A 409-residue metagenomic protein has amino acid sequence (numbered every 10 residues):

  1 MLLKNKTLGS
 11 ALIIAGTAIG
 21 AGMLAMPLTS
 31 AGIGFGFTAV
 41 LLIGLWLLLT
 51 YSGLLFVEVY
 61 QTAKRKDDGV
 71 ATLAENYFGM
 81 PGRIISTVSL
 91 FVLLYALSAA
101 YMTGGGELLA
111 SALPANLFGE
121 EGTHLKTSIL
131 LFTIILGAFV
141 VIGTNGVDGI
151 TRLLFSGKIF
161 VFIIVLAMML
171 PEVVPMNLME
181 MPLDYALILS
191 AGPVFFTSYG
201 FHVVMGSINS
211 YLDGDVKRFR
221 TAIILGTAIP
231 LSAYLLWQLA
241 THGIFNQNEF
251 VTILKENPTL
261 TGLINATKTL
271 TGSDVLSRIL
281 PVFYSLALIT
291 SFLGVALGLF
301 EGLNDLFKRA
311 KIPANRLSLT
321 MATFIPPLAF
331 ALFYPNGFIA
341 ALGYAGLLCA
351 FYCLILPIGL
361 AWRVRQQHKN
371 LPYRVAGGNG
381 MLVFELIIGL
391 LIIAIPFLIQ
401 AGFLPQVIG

Functional and structural regions predicted by a protein language model:
M1-L28, I33, T50-L54, R65-D67 (+5 more regions): Membrane-interface "cap" regions at the ends of multi-pass membrane proteins
L2, K6-T7, G122-T133, L225 (+4 more regions): Loop-to-transmembrane helix boundary motifs in multi-pass membrane proteins
G9-A18, T87-V88, A112-G143, K158-L166 (+3 more regions): Transmembrane alpha-helical segments of multi-pass small-molecule transport proteins
P27-E58, I408-G409: Extracellular loop-to-transmembrane helix junctions
Y51-Y60, K66-F118, P281-D305: Hydrophobic transmembrane alpha-helices that form the core helical bundles of multi-pass secondary transporters
D68-M80, A228-L288, R309: TM-loop-TM module centered on a large, flexible mid-protein loop between adjacent transmembrane helices in multi-pass
L117-L131, G143-N145, R152-N265, V407: Helix-loop-helix junctions that connect adjacent transmembrane segments in multi-pass membrane transporters
V161-V165, L286-G298, T320-P326, A345-N370: Hydrophobic alpha-helical segments of multi-pass membrane transport proteins
